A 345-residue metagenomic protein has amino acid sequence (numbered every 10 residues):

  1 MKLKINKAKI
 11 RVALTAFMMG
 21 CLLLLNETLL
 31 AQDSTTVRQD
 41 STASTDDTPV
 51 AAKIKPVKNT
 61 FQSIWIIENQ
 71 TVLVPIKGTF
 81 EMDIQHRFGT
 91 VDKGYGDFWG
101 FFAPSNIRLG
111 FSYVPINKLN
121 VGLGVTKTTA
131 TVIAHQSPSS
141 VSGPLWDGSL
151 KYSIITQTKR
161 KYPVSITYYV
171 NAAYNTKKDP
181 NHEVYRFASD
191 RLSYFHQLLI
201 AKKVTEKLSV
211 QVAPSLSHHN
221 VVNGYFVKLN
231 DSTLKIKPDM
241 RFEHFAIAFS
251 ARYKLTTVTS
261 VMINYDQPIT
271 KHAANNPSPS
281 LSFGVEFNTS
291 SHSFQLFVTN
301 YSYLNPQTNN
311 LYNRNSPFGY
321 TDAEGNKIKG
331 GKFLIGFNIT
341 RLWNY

Functional and structural regions predicted by a protein language model:
M1-R11: N-terminal secretory signal peptides that target proteins for export/translocation
A13-N26: Bacterial N-terminal signal peptides
N26-D33: Signal peptide processing junction and immediate N-terminal pro/mature segment of secreted/exported proteins
D33-T176, V184, L192-H196, A201-V212 (+4 more regions): Transmembrane beta-barrel domains of Gram-negative outer membranes and organellar outer membranes
G110-S112, I116-V121, I247, A251-Q267: Surface-exposed extracellular loop regions of Gram-negative outer-membrane beta-barrel proteins
P180: A substrate-binding/cap region within the structured catalytic cores of diverse enzymes
E243-A246, P277-L281: Charged helix-capping and loop-helix junction motifs
